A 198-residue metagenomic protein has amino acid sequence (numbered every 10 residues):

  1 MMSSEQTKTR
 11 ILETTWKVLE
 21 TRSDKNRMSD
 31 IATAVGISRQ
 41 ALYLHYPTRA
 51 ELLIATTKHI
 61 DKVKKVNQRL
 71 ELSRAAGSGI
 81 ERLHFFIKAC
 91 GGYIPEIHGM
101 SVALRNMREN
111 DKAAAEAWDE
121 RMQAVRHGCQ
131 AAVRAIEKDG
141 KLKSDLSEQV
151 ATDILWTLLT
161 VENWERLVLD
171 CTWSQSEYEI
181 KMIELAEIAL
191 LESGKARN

Functional and structural regions predicted by a protein language model:
M1-Q6, N198: N-terminal intrinsically disordered/low-complexity leader segments
R10, T14, V18-E51, A55: Helix-turn-helix
M28, T57-K65: Short, basic, alpha-helical segments at the C-terminal edge of helix-turn-helix-like DNA-binding modules
Y46, N106-D111: Short helix-capping/turn signature of helix-turn-helix
Q68-E96, T152: Hydrophobic alpha-helical connector segments
G92-R105, A113-D139, Q149-D153, E187-I188: Amphipathic alpha-helical packing segments from all-alpha helical-bundle domains
E137-L185, S193-N198: Hydrophobic/aromatic-rich alpha-helical bundle segments in the mid-to-C-terminal region
